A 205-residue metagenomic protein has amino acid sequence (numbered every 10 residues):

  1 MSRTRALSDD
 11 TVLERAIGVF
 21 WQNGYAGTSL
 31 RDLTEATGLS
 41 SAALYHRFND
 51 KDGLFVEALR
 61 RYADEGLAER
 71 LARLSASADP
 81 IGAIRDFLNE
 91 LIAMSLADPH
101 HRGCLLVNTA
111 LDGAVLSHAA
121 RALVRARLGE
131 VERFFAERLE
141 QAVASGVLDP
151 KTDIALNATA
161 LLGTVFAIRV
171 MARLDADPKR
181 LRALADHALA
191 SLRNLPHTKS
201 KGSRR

Functional and structural regions predicted by a protein language model:
M1-L7, A144, D149-K151, P196-R205: N-terminal intrinsically disordered/low-complexity leader segments
T11, R15, V19-G53, E57: Helix-turn-helix
E57, R70-R102, I154-L161: Hydrophobic alpha-helical connector segments
R60-G66: Short, basic, alpha-helical segments at the C-terminal edge of helix-turn-helix-like DNA-binding modules
G82-R85, H118-A144, A155-T159, A183: Amphipathic alpha-helical packing segments from all-alpha helical-bundle domains
A83, D98-A119: Amphipathic alpha-helical segments used for helix-helix packing
M94-A97, Q141, L161-K179, S191-K199: Amphipathic C-terminal alpha-helical segment
R102-V107, T152-M171, L184-S191: Hydrophobic alpha-helical segments that form the core of small-molecule binding pockets and/or dimer interfaces
